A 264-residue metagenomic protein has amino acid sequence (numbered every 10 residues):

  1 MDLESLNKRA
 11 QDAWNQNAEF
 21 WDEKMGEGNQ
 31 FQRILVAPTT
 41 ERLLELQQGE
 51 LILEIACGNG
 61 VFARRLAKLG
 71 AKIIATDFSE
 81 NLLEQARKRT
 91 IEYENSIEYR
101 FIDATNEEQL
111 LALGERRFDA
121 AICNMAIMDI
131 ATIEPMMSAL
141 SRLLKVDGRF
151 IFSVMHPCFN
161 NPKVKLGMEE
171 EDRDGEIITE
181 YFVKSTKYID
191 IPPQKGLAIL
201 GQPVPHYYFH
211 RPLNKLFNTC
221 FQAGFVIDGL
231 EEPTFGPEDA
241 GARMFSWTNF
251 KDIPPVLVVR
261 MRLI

Functional and structural regions predicted by a protein language model:
M1-Q47, V61, R65, L82-Q85 (+2 more regions): Conserved class I S-adenosyl-L-methionine
L51-I55, N59-Q109: Class I SAM-dependent methyltransferase SAM/SAH-binding core
R64-A67, R87, M137-S141, F217 (+1 more regions): A structural alpha-helix within SAM-dependent methyltransferase catalytic domains
L110-A120: A short acidic, Gly/Pro-enriched loop at the edge of an enzyme's catalytic core that lines a small-molecule cofactor
A120-I133: A short SAM/SAH-binding and catalytic strip from SAM-dependent methyltransferases
E134-R149: A short glycine-rich, Lys/Arg-flanked "PGG" loop and its adjoining helix->strand segment in the class I
I151-N218: SAM-dependent methyltransferase
K215-I264: C-terminal lobe and adjacent flexible extensions of AdoMet/dcAdoMet transferase-like proteins
